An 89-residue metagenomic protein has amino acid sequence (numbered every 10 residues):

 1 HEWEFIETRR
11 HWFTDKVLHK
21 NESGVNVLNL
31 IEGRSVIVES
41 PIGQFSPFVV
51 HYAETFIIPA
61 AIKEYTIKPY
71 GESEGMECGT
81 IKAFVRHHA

Functional and structural regions predicted by a protein language model:
H1-E7: A short, N-terminal "cap"/entry segment at the start of jelly-roll beta-barrel domains of the cupin/DSBH fold
T8-R10, C78: Transition-metal
R10-F45, H51-A53: Glycine- and acidic-residue-biased ligand/ion/polar-headgroup-sensing regions
P47, H51-Y52, P59-H88: Ligand-binding loop in jelly-roll beta-barrel domains
